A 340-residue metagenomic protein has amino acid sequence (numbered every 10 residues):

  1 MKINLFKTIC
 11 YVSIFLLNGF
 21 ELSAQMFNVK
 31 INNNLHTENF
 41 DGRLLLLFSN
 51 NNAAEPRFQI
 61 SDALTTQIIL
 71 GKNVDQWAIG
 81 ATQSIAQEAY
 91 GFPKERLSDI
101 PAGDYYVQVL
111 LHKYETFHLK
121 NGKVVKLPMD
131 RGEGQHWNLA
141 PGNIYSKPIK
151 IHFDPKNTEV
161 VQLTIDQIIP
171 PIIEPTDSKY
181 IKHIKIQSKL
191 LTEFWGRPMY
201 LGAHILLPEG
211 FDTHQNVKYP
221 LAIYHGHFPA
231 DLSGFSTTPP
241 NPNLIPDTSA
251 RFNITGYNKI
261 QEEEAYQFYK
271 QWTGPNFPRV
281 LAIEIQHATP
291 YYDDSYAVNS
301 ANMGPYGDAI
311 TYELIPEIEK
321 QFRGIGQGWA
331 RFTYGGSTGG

Functional and structural regions predicted by a protein language model:
M1-F27: Bacterial Sec-dependent N-terminal signal peptides
F15, G19-E21, R43, G202 (+1 more regions): A generic alpha-helix preference that emphasizes hydrophobic side chains
Q25-I31, T37-L44, P198-H204, I223: Contiguous beta-strand segments within globular domains
N50-Y90, E95-G340: Non-catalytic cap/lid and distal C-terminal segments of serine-dependent acyl enzymes
